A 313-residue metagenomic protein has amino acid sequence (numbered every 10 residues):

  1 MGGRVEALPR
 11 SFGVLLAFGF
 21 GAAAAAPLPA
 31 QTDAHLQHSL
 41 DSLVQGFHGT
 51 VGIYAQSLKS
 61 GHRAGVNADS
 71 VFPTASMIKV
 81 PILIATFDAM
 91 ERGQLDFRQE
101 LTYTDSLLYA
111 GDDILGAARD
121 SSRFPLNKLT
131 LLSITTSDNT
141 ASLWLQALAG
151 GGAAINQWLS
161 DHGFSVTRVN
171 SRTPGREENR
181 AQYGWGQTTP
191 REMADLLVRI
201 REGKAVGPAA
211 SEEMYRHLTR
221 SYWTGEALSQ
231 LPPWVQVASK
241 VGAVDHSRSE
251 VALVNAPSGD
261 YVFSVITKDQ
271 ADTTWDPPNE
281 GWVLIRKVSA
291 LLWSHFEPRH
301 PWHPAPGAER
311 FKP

Functional and structural regions predicted by a protein language model:
S11-A23: Bacterial N-terminal signal peptides
A26-P73, L291: Beta-lactamase-like hydrolase cores
L28-L43, L148, G152, D195-G225 (+1 more regions): Structured C-terminal helix/loop/strand segments within mature extracytoplasmic catalytic/sensor domains
L58-K59, F97-I114, A149-G150, R176 (+2 more regions): Acidic helix-start/capping segments at beta-turn-to-alpha-helix junctions
G61, P73-L101, S133, F263: Active-site SXXK
D88-L107, G152, G207-A210: Short, well-structured active-site flanking segments
L108-W144, G152, Y183: Conserved catalytic neighborhood of penicillin-recognizing serine enzymes
T130, L143-E202: Mid-domain, small-residue-enriched loop/turn segments at the edges of structured enzyme/sensor domains
